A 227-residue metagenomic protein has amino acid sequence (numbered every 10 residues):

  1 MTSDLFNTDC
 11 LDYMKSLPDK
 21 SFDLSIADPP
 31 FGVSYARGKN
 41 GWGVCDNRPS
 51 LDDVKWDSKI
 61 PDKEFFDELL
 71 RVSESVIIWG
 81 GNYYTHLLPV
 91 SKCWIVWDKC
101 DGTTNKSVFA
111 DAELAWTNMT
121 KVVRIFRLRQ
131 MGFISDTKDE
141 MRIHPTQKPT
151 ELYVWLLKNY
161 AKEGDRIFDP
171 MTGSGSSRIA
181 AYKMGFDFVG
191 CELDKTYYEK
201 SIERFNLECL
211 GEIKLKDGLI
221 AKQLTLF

Functional and structural regions predicted by a protein language model:
M1-L5: Extreme N-terminal starter segment of soluble prokaryotic enzymes
F6, C10, T225-F227: SAM-dependent methyltransferase catalytic region
N7, S58-D62, T146: A conditional alpha-helix N-cap/helix-loop micro-motif detector
T8-D12, L219-I220: Conserved SAM/SAH-binding loop
L11, D62-F66, T150-V154: Short, well-ordered alpha-helical scaffold segments within catalytic/effector domains
L17-A27, F31, Y35-S50, L70-F227: Class I S-adenosyl-L-methionine
P49-K63: A short acidic, glycine-rich active-site loop that binds or catalyzes chemistry on phosphate/adenosine moieties
K59-S75: A short glycine-rich, Lys/Arg-flanked "PGG" loop and its adjoining helix->strand segment in the class I
